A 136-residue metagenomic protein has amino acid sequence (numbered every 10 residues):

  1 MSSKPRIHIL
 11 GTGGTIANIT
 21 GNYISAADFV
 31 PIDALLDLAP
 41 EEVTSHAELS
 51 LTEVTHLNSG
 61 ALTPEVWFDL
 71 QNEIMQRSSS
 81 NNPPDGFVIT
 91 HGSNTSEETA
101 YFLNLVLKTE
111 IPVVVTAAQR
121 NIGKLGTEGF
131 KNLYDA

Functional and structural regions predicted by a protein language model:
M1-D135: Active-site histidine-anchored catalytic micro-motif
